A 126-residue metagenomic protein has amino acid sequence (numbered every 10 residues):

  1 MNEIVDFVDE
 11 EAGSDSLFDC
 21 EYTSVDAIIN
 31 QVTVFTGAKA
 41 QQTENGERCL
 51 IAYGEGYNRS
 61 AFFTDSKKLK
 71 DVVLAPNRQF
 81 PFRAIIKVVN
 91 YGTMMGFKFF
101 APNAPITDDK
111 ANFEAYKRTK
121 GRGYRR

Functional and structural regions predicted by a protein language model:
M1-G56: OB-fold ssDNA-binding interfaces and closely related basic DNA-contact patches used across DNA replication/repair
E3, K67-K68: Exposed alpha-helical structural elements
D26-I29, K68-K87: Short nucleic-acid-contacting surface segments enriched for D/E, G, S/T with interspersed K/R
Q42-T43, R59, K70-D71, T93-M95 (+1 more regions): Eukaryotic short linear interaction motifs
G46-G56, I85-T93, K98: Short, surface-exposed, charged amphipathic helix/loop patches that serve as local interaction elements
N58-T64: A short macromolecule-binding patch
S60, Q79, T119, G123-R126: Positively charged, low-complexity intrinsically disordered regions
K87-Y124: OB-fold/S1-family single-stranded nucleic acid-binding modules
